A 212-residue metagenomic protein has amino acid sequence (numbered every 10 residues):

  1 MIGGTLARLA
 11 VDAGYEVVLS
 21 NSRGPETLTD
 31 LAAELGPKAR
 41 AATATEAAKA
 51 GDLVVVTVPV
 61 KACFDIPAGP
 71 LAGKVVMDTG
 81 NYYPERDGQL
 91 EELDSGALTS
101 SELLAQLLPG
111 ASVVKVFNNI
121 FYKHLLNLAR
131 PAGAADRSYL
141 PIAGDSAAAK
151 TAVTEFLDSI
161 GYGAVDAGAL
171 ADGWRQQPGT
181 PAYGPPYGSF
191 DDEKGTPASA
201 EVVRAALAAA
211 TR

Functional and structural regions predicted by a protein language model:
M1-E34: NAD(P)+-binding Rossmann beta1-loop-alpha1 motif at the extreme N-terminus of oxidoreductases
V17-V18, A39, A164: Hydrophobic anchor at the start of a short beta-strand that flanks the dinucleotide cofactor-binding loop
G36-G88: Rossmann-like NAD(P)-binding element
A41, S112-F117, V165-A169: General beta-strand structural signal in soluble alpha/beta enzymes
A68-G73, L108, A132-A134: Short, conserved loop/helix-junction motifs that constitute active-site signature segments in enzyme catalytic cores
G80-P131: Rossmann-fold NAD(P)-binding glycine/threonine-rich loop
A135-R212: Active-site-lining helix/loop region of Rossmann-like oxidoreductase modules
